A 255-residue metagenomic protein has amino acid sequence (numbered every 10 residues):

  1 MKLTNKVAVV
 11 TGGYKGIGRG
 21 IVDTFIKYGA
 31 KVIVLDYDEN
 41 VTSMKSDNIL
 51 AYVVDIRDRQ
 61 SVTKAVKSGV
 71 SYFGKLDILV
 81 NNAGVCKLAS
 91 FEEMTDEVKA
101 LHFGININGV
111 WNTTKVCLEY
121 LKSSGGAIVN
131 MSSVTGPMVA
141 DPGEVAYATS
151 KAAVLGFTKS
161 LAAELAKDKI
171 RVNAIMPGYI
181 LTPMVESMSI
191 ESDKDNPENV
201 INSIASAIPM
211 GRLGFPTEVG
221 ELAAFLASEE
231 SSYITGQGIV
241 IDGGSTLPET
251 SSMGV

Functional and structural regions predicted by a protein language model:
V7, Y14-K15: Conserved glycine-rich cofactor-binding loop
S90-F91, T95-F103, I204: Substrate-binding pocket helix/loop in short-chain dehydrogenase/reductase
T114, S150, T158: Active-site helix of classical SDR
E119, A163-K167, S232: Alpha-helical segment proximal to the catalytic Tyr-Lys
S133: Residue(s) in the substrate-gating loop at a strand-loop-helix junction that position the organic substrate next
A174, N196-E230, I234, I241-G243: C-terminal helical subdomain
T235-V255: Short C-terminal tail/terminal secondary-structure segment of NAD(P)H-dependent dehydrogenase/reductase domains
